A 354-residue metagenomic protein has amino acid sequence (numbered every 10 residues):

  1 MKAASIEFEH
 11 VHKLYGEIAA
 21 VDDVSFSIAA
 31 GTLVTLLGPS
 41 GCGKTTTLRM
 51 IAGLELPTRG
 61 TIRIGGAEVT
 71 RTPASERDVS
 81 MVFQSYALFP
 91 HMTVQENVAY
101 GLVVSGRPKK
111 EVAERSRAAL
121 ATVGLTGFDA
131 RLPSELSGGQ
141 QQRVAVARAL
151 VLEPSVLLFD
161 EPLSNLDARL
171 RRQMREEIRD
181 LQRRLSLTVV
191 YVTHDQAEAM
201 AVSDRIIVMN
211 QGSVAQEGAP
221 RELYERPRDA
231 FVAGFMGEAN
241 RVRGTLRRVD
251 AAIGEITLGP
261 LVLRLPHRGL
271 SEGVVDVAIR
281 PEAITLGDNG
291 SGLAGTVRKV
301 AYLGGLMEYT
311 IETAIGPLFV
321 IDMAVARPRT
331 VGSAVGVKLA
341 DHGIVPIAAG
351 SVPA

Functional and structural regions predicted by a protein language model:
E7, S27, R63, G336-K338: ABC ATPase nucleotide-binding domain
L33, A74-F231: ABC ATPase nucleotide-binding domains
L37-P39: The feature captures the beta-strand-to-loop junction immediately N-terminal to the Walker
A52: Helix-to-loop junction immediately C-terminal to a conserved catalytic motif
T58-T61, E111, Q211, R243: Conserved coupling/switch loops of ABC nucleotide-binding domains, chiefly the family-specific signature
G60-E68: Conserved ABC transporter NBD signature motif
A239, R248-A354: Non-catalytic connector elements of ABC transporters
